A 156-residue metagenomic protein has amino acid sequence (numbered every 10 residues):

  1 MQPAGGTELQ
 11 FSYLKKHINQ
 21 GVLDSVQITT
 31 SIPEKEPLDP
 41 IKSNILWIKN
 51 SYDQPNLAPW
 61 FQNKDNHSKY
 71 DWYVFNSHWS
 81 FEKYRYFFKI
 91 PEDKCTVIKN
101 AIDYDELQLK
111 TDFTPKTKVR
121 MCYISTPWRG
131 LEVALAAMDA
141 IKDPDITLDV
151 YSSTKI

Functional and structural regions predicted by a protein language model:
M1-L38: N-terminal pre-catalytic "stem/leader" segment of glycosyltransferase-like enzymes
Q27-N56, H67, D71-F75, C95-N100: Active-site proximal beta-strand in glycosyltransferases
T29, W79-F87, K118-V119: Catalytic phosphate/metal-binding cores of nucleic-acid and nucleotide-processing enzymes, i.e., regions that mediate
L38-I41, F61-Y70, K89-I90, T114-K116 (+1 more regions): Short, conserved loop/helix-junction motifs that constitute active-site signature segments in enzyme catalytic cores
N56-L57, R85-Y86, K99-K118: Acidic anion/phosphate-binding donor-loop and adjacent secondary structure in glycosyltransferase catalytic cores
D71-S77, D149-S153: Short internal beta-strands
W79, A101, T154: Carbohydrate-associated surface elements
F113-I156: Conserved catalytic-core segment of nucleotide-activated headgroup transferases in glycan assembly
